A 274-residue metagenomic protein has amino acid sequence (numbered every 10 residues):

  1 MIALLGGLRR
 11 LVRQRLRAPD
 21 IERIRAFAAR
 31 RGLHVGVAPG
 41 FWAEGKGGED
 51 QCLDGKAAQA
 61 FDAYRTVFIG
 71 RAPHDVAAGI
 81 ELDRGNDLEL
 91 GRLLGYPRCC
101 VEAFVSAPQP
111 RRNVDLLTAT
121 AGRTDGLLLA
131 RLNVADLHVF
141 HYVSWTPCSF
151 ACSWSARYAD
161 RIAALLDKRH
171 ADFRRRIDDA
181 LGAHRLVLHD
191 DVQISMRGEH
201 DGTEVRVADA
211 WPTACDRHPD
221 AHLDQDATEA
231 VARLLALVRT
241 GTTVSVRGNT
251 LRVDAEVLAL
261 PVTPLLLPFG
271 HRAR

Functional and structural regions predicted by a protein language model:
M1-E81, Y96-R112, L116-R274: A conserved ligand/cofactor-binding region detector
E81-R84, L88-G91: An amphipathic, hydrophobic-aromatic interaction surface with interspersed Lys/Arg that forms lipid/phosphate-bearing
